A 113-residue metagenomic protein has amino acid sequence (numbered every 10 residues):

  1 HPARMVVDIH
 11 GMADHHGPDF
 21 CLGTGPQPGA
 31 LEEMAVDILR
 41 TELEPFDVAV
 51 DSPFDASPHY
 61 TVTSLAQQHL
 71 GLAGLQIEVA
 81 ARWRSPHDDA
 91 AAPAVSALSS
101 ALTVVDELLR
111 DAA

Functional and structural regions predicted by a protein language model:
H1-V95, S99, T103: Catalytic cores of processing enzymes, dominated by hydrolases/peptidases, characterized by acidic/His-rich
L102-A112: Short, hydrophobic alpha-helical segments
